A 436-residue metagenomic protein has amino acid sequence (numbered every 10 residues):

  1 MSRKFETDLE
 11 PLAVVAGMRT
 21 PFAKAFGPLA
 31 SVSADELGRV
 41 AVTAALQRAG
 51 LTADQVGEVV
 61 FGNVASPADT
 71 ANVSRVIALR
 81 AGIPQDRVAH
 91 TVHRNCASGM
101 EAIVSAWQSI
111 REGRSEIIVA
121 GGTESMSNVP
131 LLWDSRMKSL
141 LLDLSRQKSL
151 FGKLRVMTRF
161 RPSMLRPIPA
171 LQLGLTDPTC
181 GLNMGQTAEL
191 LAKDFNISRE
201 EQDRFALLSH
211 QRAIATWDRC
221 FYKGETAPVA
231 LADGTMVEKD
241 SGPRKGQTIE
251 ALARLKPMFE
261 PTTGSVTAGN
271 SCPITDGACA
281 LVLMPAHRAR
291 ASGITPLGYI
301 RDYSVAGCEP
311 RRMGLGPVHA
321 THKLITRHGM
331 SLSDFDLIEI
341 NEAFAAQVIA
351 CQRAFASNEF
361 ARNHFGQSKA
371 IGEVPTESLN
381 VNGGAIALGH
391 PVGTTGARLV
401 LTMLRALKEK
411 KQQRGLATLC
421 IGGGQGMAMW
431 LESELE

Functional and structural regions predicted by a protein language model:
S2-K4, L9, M18-T20, S31-V32 (+7 more regions): N-terminal extracellular/periplasmic Venus flytrap/periplasmic-binding protein-like
R3, T20-L46, A65-P67, H90-V104 (+11 more regions): Active-site pocket-shaping loop/turn-to-helix segments
A30-I118, G122-L150, T226-K239, D334-F355: Conserved beta-ketoacyl condensing-enzyme motif
T43-G57, L191-N196, A289-P296, H322-L337 (+1 more regions): Phosphate/pyrophosphate-binding loops at sites that engage ATP/ADP/AMP, CoA/4′-phosphopantetheine, polyphosphate
N63-I118, N128, S163-P167, T179-N183 (+4 more regions): Conserved catalytic cysteine-centered active-site region of acyl-thioester-dependent Claisen-condensing enzymes
H93-E124, L132, A192-F221, A280-H287 (+3 more regions): Active-site-proximal alpha-helical scaffold in enzymes
I117-L190: Flexible glycine-/small-residue-enriched beta->alpha junction loops that bind anionic phosphate/pyrophosphate groups
M284-D334, Q352: Glycine- and Gly-Pro-enriched alpha-helical subdomains that act as flexible, kink-prone "lid/hinge" or packing modules
